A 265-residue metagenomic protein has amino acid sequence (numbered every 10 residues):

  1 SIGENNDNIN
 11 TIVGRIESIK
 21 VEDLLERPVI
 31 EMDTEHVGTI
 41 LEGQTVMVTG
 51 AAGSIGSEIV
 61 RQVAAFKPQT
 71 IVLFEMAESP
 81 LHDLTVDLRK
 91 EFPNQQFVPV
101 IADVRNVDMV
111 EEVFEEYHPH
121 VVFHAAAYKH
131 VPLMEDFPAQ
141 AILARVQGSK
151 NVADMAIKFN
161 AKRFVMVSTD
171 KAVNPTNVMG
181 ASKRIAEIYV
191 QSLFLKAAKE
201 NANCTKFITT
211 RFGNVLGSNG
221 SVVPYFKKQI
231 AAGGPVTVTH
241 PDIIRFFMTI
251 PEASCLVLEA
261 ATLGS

Functional and structural regions predicted by a protein language model:
S1-T45, I157: Flexible, Lys/Arg-rich cytosolic regulatory linkers and terminal tails that connect or flank
D7-I9, H118, H124, Y128-I188 (+2 more regions): Conserved Rossmann-fold NAD(P)-dependent oxidoreductase catalytic core, especially the SDR/UDP-sugar
T45-F66: N-terminal Rossmann NAD(P)H-binding glycine-rich loop of SDR-like oxidoreductase domains
Q69-V72: Short beta-strand element of Class I
E75-P80, V104: Helix N-cap at the beta1-alpha1 junction of Rossmann-like dinucleotide-binding domains, i.e., the first residues
V98-V121: Conserved Rossmann-fold cofactor-binding substructure of NAD(P)-dependent oxidoreductases
P99, A141, F164, F207-T210: Hydrophobic/aromatic anchor residues within beta-strands of the central parallel beta-sheet of Rossmann-like
D154-I157, V178, R184-G264: NAD(P)-dependent short-chain dehydrogenase/reductase
